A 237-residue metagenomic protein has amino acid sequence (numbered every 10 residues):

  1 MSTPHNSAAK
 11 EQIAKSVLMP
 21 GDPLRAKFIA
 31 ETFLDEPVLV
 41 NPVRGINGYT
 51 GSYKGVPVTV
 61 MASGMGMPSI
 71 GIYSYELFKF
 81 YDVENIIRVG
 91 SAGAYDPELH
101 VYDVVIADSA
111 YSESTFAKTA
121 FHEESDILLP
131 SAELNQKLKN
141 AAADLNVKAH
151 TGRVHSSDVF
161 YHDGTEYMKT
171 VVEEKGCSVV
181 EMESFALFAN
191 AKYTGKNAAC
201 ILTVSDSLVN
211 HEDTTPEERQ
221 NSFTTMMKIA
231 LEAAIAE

Functional and structural regions predicted by a protein language model:
M1-I127, A132-K137: Metabolite-binding pocket within alpha/beta catalytic cores that recognizes anionic/polar moieties
P23, G93, H155-F160, A186 (+2 more regions): Glycine-rich beta-alpha junction loops
D35-N41, N146-R153, E237: Flexible, glycine/charged-enriched surface loops at secondary-structure junctions
V83-E84, S178, N197: Short acidic/polar active-site loop segments enriched in Thr and Asp
S125-K175: Active-site rim beta-loop-alpha module in soluble metabolic enzymes
K137-L145, N190, I229-E237: Generic non-transmembrane alpha-helical segments
F185-E218: Zn-dependent metallopeptidase/amidohydrolase metal-coordination segment
L208-E237: His/Asp/Glu-rich mid-to-C-terminal helical/loop segments that flank catalytic regions of hydrolases
